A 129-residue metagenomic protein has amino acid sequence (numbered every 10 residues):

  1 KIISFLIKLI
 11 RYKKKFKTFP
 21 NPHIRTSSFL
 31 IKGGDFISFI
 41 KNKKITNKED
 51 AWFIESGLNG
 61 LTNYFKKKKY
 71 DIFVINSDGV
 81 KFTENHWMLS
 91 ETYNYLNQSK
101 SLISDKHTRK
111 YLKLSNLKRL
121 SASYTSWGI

Functional and structural regions predicted by a protein language model:
K1-I129: ER/Golgi luminal nucleotide-sugar-dependent glycosyltransferases, focusing on the catalytic module
